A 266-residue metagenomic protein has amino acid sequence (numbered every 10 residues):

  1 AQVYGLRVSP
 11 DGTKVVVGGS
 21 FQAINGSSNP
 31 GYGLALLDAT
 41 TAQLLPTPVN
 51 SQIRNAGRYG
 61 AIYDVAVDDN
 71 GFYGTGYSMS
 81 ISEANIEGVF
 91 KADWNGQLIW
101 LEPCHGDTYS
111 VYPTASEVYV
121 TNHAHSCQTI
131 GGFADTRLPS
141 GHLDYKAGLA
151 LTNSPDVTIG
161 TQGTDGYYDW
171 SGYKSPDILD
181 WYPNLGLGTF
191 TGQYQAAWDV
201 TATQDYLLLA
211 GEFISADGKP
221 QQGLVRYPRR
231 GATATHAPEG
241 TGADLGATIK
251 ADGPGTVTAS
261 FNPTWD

Functional and structural regions predicted by a protein language model:
A1-D266: Extracytoplasmic surface signature
